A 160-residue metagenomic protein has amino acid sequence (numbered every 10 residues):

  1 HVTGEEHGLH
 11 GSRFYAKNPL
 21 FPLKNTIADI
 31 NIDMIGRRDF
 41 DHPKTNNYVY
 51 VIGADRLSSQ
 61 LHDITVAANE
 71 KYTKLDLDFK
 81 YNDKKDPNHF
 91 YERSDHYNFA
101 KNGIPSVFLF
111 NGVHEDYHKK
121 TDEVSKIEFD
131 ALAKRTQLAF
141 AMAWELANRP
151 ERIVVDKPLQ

Functional and structural regions predicted by a protein language model:
H1, T26-D29, R135-Q137, A143: Functionally constrained cores in energy, signaling, and assembly domains
H1-G4, D29-R37, R149-Q160: Acidic/histidine-enriched alpha-helical segments
G4-V107: Metal-dependent peptidase/peptidase-like ectodomains
F110-Q160: His/Asp/Glu-rich mid-to-C-terminal helical/loop segments that flank catalytic regions of hydrolases
